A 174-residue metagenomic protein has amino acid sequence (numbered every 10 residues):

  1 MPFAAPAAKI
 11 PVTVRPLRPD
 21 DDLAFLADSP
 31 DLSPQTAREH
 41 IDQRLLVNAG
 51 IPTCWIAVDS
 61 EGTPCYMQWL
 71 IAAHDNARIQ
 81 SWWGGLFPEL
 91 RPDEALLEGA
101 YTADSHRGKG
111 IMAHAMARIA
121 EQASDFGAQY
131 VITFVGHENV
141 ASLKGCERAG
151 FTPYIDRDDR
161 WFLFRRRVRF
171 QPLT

Functional and structural regions predicted by a protein language model:
M1-D28: Conserved N-terminal entry element of GNAT/NAT acetyltransferase domains
R44-I56, A73: A short helix-loop-beta-strand connector motif used in the catalytic cores of GNAT acetyltransferases and, in some
L46, T63-G99: Conserved acyl-donor/pantetheine-binding loop and adjacent beta-alpha core of acyl/acetyltransferases and related
W83, E98-T102, G108-D125, R148: Conserved acetyl-CoA-binding loop-helix of GNAT-fold acetyltransferases
A123-V135: Conserved GNAT acetyl-CoA-binding A-motif
H137-I155: Conserved active-site alpha-helix within GNAT-family acetyltransferase domains
T152-R167: Conserved catalytic-core motifs of GNAT/GCN5-like acyltransferases
